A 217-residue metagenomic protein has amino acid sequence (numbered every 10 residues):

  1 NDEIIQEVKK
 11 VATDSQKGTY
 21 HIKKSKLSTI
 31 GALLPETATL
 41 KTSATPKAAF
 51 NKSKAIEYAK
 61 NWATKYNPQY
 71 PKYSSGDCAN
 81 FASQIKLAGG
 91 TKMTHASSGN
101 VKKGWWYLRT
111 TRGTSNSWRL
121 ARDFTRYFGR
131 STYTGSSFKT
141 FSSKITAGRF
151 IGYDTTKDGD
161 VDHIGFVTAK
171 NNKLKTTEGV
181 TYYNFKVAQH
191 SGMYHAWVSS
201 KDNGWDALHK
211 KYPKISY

Functional and structural regions predicted by a protein language model:
N1-A49: Non-catalytic propeptide/linker segments at domain boundaries
T19-H21, Q69, F150, I164-F166 (+1 more regions): Ordered hydrophobic segments in well-structured contexts
I56-T140: Secreted/periplasmic proteins that engage bacterial cell-wall peptidoglycan
A79-L87, I164-T168, V187: Active-site scaffold segments
T94-S98, H163-I164, S199: Short, solvent-exposed loop/turn and secondary-structure capping segments
W106-F185: ...with weaker cross-activation on analogous glycine-rich loops/strands in unrelated enzymes
V180-Y194, S199-Y217: Low-complexity, Gly/Ser/Thr/Pro-rich intrinsically disordered linker/tail segments
